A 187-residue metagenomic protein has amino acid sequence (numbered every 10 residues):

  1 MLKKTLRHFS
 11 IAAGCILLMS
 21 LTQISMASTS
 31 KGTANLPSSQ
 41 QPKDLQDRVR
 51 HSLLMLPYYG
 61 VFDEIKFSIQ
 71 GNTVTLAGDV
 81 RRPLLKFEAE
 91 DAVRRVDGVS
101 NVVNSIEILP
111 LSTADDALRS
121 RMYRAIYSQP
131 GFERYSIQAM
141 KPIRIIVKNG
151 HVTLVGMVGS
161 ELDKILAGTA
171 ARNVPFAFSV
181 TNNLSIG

Functional and structural regions predicted by a protein language model:
L2-G187: N-terminal targeting leaders
